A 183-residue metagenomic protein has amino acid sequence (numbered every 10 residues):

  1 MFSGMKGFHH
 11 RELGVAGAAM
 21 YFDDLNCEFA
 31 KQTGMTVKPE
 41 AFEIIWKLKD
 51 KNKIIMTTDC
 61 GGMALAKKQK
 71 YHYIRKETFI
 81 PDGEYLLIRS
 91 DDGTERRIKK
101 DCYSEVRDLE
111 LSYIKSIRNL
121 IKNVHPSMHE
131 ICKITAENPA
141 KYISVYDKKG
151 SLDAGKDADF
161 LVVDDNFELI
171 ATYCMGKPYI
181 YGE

Functional and structural regions predicted by a protein language model:
M1-G4, A30-G34, G61-M63: Active-site beta-loop-alpha junctions enriched in small/polar residues
M1-L13, G176: Histidine/acidic-residue-rich, glycine-tolerant segments that coordinate divalent metal ions
K6, L65, Y181: Conserved protein kinase catalytic core
H9, M35-P39: Loop/helix-junction capping segments adjacent to catalytic residues or to phosphate/diphosphate-binding pockets
H10-F29, K47-A154, F160-V162: His/Asp/Glu-enriched, well-ordered alpha-helical/loop segment that forms or immediately abuts the divalent-metal
K38-P39, A66-K67, T172: Short glycine-/acidic-enriched loop or helix-start segments at secondary-structure transitions that form or flank
P39-W46: Catalytic cores of alpha/beta
K148, A154-A171, M175-G182: C-terminal regulatory/interaction regions
